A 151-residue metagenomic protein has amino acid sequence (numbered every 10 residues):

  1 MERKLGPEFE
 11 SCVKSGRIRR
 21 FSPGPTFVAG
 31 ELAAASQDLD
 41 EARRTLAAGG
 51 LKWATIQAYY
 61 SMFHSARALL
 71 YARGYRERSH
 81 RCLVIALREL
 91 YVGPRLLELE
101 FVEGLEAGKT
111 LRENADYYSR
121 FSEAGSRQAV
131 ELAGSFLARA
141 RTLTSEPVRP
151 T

Functional and structural regions predicted by a protein language model:
M1-T151: Terminal alpha-helical segments
